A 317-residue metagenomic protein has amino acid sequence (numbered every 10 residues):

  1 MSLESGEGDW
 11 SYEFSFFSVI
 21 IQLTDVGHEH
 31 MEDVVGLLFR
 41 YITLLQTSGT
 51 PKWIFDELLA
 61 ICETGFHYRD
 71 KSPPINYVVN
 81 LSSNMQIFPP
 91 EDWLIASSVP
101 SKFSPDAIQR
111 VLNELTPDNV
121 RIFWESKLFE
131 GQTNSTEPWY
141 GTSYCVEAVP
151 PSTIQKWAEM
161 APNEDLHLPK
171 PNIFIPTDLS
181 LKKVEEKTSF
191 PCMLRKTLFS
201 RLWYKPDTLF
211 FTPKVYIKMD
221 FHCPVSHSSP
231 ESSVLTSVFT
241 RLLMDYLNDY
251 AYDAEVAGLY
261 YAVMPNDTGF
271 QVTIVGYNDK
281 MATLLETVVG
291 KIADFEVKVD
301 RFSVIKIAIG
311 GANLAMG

Functional and structural regions predicted by a protein language model:
M1-Q109, R121-E125, T133, F211-G317: M16 family metallopeptidases and their MPP-like homologs
P89-D245: Segments forming glycine/polar-rich beta-alpha architectures that bind adenosine-containing cofactors
